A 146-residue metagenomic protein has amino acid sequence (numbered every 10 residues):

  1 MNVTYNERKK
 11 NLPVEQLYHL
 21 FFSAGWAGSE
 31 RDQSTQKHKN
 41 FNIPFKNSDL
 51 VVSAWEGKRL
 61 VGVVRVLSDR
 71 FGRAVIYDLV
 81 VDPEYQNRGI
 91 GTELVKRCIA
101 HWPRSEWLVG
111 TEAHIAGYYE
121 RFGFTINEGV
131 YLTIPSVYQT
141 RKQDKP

Functional and structural regions predicted by a protein language model:
M1-Q36, V130, Q143-P146: Short amphipathic alpha-helix that is part of the acyltransferase structural core
S34, N40-L79: A conserved beta-strand-loop-helix scaffold within acyl/acetyltransferase catalytic domains
V52, T92-A100, R121: Hydrophobic, well-ordered beta-alpha structural blocks that scaffold small-molecule cofactor pockets
E84-Y85, G89-L94: Conserved acetyl-CoA pyrophosphate-binding loop and the N-cap/start of the following alpha-helix in GNAT-like
A100-A113: Conserved GNAT acetyl-CoA-binding A-motif
L108-G110, E120, T125-P146: Conserved catalytic-core motifs of GNAT/GCN5-like acyltransferases
A116-Y118: Short, charged/polar "capping" segments at the starts of alpha-helices and the immediately preceding loops
